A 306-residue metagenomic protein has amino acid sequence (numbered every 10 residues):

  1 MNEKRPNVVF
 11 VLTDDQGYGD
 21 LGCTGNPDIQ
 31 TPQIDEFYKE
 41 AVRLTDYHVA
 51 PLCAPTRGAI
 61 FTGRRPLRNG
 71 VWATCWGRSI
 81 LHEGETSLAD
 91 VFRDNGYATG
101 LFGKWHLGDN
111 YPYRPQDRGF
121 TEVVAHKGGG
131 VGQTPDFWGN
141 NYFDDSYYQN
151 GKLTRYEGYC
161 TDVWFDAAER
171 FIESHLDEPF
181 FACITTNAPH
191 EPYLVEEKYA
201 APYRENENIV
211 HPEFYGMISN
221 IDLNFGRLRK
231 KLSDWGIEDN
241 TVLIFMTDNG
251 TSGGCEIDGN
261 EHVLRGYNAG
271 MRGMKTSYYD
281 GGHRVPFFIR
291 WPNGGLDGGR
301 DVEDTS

Functional and structural regions predicted by a protein language model:
M1-S306: Formylglycine-dependent sulfatase
